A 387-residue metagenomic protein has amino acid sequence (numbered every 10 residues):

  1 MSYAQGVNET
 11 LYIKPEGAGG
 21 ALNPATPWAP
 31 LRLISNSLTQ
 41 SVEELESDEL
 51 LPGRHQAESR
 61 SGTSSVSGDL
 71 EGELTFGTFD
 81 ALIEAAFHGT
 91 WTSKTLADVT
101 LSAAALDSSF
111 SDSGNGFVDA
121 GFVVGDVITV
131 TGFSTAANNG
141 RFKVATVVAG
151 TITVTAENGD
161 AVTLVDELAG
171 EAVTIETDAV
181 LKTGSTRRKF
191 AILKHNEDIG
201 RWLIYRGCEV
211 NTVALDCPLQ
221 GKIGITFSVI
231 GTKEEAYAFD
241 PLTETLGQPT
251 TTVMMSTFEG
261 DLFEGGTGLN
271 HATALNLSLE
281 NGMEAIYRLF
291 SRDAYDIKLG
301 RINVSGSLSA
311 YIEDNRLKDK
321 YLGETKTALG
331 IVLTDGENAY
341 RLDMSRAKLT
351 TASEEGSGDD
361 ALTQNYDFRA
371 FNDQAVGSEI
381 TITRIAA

Functional and structural regions predicted by a protein language model:
M1-A387: Signature of extracytoplasmic/envelope-associated structural regions
